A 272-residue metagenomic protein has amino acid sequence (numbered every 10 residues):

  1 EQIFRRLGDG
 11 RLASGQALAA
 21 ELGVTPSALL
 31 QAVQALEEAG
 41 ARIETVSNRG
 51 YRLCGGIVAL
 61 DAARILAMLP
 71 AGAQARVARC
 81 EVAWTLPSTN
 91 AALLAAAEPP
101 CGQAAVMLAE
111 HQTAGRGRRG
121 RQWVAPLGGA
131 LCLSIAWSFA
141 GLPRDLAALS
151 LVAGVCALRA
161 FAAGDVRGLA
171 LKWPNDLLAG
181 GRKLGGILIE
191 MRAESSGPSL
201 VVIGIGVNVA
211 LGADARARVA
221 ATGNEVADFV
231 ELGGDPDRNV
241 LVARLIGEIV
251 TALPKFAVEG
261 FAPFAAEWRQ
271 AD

Functional and structural regions predicted by a protein language model:
E1-A162: N-terminal lobe of the biotin/lipoate ligase/transferase fold
E1-T25, Q34, E38, G141-L169 (+1 more regions): Long, positively charged amphipathic alpha-helical accessory segments at protein N-termini or as interdomain linkers
